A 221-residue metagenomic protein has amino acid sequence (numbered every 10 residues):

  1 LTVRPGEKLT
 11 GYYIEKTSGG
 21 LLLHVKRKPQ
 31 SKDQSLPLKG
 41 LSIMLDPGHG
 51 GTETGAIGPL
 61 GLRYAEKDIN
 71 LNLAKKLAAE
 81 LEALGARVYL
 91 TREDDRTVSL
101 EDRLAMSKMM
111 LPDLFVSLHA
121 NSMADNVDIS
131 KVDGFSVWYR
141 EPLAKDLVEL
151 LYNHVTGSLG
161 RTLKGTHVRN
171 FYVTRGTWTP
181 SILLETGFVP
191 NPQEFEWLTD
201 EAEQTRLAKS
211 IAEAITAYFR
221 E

Functional and structural regions predicted by a protein language model:
L1-V3, L45, N70, S107 (+4 more regions): Buried hydrophobic packing residues in well-ordered domains
T2-L36: Surface-exposed edge beta-strands and adjoining flexible/disordered loops or tails in beta-rich
H24-M106, M110-L114, A124-V127, K131-D133: Active-site histidine-acidic residue metal-binding/catalytic motifs, centered on HxH/HExxH-like signatures
H49-T52, R63-Y64, E93-V98, A120-D125 (+5 more regions): Solvent-exposed loop/turn segments at secondary-structure junctions within structured extracellular/periplasmic domains
Y64-N72, D94-E101, E141-D146, L198-K209: Soluble non-cytosolic domains of exported or imported proteins
K75-A86, K108-P112, L143, Y152-G160 (+3 more regions): Sec-exported extracytoplasmic/periplasmic mature domains
S117, S122-D125, S136-W138, H167-E221: Active-site-adjacent mobile loop/cap segments within catalytic or ligand-binding domains
I129-D146: A short, gly/pro- and small-residue-rich
